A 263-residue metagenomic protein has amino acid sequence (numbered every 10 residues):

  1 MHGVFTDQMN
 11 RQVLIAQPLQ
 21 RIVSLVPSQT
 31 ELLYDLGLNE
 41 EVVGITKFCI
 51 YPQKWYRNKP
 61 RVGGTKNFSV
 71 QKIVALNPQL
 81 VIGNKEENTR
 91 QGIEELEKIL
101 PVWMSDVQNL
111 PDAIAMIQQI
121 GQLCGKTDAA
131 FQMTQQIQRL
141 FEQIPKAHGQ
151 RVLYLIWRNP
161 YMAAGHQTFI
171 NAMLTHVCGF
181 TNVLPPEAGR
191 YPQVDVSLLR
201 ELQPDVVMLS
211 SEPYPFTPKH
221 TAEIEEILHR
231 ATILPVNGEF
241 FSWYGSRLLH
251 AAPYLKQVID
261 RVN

Functional and structural regions predicted by a protein language model:
M1-N263: N-terminal ligand-binding lobe of clamshell/alpha-beta domains
